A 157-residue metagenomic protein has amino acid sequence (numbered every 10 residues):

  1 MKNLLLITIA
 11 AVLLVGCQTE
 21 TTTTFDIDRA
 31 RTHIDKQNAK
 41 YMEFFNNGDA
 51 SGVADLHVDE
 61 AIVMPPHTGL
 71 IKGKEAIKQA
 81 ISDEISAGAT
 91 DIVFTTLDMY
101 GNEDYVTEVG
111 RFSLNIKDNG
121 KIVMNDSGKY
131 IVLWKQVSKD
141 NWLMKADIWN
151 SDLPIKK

Functional and structural regions predicted by a protein language model:
L4-L14: Sec-dependent N-terminal signal peptides
C17-S51, D55-L56, K156-K157: Short, low-complexity N-terminal intrinsically disordered segments enriched in polar/charged residues
R29-H33, A50-N102, R111, M124-N125: A solvent-exposed, acidic/Ser-Thr-rich amphipathic alpha-helical stretch
N38, H57, E84, E108 (+2 more regions): Polar/charged side chains located within well-ordered beta-strands of beta-rich proteins
M99-V106, K135-N141: A short, structured loop/turn motif at beta-sheet edges
G110-I116: Generic short beta-strand segments
N119-K121: Outer-membrane beta-barrel domain signature
S127-L153: Short beta-strand edge/turn micro-motifs at domain boundaries
